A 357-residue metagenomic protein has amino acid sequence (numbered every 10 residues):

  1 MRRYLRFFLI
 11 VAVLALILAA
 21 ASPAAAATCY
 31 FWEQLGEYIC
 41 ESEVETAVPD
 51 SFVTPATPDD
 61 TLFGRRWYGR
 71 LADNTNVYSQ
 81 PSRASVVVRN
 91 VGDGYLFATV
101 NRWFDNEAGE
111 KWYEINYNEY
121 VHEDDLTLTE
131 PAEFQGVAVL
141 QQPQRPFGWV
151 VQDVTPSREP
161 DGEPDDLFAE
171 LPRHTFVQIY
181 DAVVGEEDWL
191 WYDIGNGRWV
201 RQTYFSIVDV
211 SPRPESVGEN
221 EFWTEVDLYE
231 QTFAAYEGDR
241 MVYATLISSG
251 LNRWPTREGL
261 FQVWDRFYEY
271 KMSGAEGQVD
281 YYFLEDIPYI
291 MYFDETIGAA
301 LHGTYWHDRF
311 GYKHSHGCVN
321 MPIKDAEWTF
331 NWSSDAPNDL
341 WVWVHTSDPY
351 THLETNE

Functional and structural regions predicted by a protein language model:
M1-L9: Bacterial N-terminal signal peptides that target proteins for export
F8-A19: Bacterial N-terminal signal peptides
V13, A24-A25: Cleavable N-terminal signal peptides
A27-A108, Q142-G185: Beta-loop motif signature
A27-R65, K111-W149, D193-W223: Boundary regions of SH3-family modules and the immediately adjacent low-complexity/disordered segments in eukaryotic
R89, Y113, A169, Q231 (+1 more regions): Solvent-exposed, polar/charged alpha-helical surfaces in well-ordered, non-transmembrane soluble domains, broadly
E163-E258: Cell wall/extracellular polymer interaction/catalysis modules
S216-E219, Y243-L246, L251, P255-L260 (+1 more regions): Exported/periplasmic cell-wall-interacting domains
